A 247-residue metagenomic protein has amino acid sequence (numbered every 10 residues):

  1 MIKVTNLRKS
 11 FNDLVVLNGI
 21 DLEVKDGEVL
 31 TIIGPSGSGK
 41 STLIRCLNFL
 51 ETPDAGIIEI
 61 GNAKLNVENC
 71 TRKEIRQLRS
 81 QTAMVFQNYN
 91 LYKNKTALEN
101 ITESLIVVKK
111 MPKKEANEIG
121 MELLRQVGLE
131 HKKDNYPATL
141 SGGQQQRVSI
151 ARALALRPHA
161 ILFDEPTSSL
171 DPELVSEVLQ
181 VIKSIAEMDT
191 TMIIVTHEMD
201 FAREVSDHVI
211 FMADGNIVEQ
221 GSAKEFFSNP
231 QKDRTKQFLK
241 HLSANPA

Functional and structural regions predicted by a protein language model:
I2-A223: ABC family nucleotide-binding domain
A213, Q220, K224-A247: C-terminal boundary and immediately downstream tail of ABC-type ATPase nucleotide-binding domains
